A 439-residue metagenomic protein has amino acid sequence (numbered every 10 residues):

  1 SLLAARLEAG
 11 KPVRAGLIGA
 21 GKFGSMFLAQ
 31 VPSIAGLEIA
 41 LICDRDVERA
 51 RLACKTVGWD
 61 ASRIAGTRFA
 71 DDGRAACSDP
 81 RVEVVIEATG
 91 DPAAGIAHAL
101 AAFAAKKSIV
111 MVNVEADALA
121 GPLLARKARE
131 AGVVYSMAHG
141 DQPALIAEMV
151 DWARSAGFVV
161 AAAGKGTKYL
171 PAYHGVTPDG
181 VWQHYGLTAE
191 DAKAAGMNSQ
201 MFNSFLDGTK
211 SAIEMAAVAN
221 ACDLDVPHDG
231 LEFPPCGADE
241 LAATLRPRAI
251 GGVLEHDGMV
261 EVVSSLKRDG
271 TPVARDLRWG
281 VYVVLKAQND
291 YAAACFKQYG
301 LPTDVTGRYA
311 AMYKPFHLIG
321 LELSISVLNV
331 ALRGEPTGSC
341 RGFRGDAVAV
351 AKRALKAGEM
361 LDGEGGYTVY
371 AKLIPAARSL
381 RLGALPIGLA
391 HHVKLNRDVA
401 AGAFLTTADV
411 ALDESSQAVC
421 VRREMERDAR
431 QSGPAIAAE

Functional and structural regions predicted by a protein language model:
S1-L2, H184, T188-E439: C-terminal catalytic/substrate-binding lobe primarily of soluble NAD(P)-dependent oxidoreductases
S1-V57: N-terminal Rossmann-like dinucleotide-binding module
R45, G90, V114-D117, G140-D141 (+3 more regions): Short, ordered loop/turn segments at secondary-structure junctions
D46-D79: Conserved N-terminal Rossmann-fold NAD(P) cofactor-binding segment
T67-R68, D72-G95, S108-V112: Rossmann-like NAD(P)-binding element
T89, A93-A105, V112-D141, I146-W152: Rossmann-fold NAD(P)-binding glycine/threonine-rich loop
S136-L206: Rossmann-like NAD(P)H-binding beta-loop-alpha module
